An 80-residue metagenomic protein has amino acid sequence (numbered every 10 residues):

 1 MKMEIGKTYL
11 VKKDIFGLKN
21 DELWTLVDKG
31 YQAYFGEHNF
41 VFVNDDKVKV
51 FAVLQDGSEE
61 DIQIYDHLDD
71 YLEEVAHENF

Functional and structural regions predicted by a protein language model:
M1-E4, E78-F80: Short, Lys/Arg-enriched, disordered terminal segments
K2-D14: Short coil-to-beta transition motif at edge beta-strands of beta-rich domains
I5-K7, K29-Q32, D46-V48, S58-E60: Exposed regions on extracellular, virion, or secretory-pathway luminal proteins
V11, T25-D28, E74: A structural signal for short, hydrophobic beta-strand segments that form beta-sheets in beta-rich/all-beta domains
K13-G17, N44-D46: Short acidic, glycine-rich loop/turn motifs
K19-Y31: Short beta-strand-centered aromatic/proline hotspots
Y34-H38: Short, solvent-exposed secondary-structure boundary/capping segments
F40-F80: Intrinsically disordered, low-complexity, charged/polar segments
